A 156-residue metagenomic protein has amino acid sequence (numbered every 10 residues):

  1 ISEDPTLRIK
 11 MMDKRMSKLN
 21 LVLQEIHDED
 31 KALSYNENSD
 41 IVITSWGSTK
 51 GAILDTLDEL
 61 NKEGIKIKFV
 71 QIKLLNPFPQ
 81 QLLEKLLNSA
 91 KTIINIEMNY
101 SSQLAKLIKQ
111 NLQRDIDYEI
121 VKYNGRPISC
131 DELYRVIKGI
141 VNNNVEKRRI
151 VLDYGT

Functional and structural regions predicted by a protein language model:
I1-T156: Flexible, low-complexity linker and terminal segments
